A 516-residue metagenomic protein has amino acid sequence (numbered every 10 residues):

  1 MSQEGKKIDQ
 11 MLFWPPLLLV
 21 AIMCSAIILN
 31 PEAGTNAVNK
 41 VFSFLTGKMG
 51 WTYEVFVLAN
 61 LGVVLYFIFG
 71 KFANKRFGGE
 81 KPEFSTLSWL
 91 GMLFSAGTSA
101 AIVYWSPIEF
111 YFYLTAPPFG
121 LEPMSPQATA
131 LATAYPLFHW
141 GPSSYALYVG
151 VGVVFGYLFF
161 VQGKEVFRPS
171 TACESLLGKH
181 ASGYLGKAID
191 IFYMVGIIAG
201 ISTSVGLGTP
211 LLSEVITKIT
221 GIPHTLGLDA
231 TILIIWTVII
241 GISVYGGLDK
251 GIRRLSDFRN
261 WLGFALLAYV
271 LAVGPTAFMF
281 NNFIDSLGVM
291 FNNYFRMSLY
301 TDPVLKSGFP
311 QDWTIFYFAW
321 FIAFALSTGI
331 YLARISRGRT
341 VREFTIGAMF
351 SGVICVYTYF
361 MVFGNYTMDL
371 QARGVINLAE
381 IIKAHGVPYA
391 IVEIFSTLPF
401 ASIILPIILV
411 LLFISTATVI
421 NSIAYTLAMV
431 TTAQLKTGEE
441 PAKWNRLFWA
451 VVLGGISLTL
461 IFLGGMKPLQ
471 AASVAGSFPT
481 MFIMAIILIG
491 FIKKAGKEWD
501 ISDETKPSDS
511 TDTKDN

Functional and structural regions predicted by a protein language model:
M1-A128, A146, A268, A272 (+2 more regions): N-terminal alpha-helical transmembrane segments of multi-pass membrane transport and channel/translocase proteins
M1-K6, P31-L45, V64-E83, A132-H139 (+7 more regions): Membrane-water interface regions at transmembrane-helix termini and the short interhelical loops of multi-pass membrane
S2-E4, N36-F42, F69-L87, Y111-Y135 (+5 more regions): Flexible loop linkers connecting adjacent transmembrane helices in multi-pass alpha-helical membrane transporters
E4-I28, L61-V63, T98-I102, H139-P210 (+8 more regions): Helix-loop-helix module between adjacent transmembrane segments
G5-M23, G178-K187, T225-G241, Y245 (+4 more regions): Loop-to-transmembrane helix boundary motifs in multi-pass membrane proteins
P15, T46-M49, F56, I189 (+7 more regions): Membrane-interface loop-to-helix entry segments
W105-F119, G163, L271-N293, V353-G386: Extracellular/periplasmic helix-exit of transmembrane alpha-helices
V161, E165, G196-S213, L326-A348 (+1 more regions): Membrane-helix boundary/coupling elements in multi-pass transport proteins
